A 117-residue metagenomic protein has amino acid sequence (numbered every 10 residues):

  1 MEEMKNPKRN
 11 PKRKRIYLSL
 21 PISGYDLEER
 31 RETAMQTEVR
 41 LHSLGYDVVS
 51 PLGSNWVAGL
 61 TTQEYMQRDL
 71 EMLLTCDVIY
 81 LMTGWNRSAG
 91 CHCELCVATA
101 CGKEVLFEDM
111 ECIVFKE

Functional and structural regions predicted by a protein language model:
M1-E117: Conserved catalytic or regulatory cores that recognize and/or transform ribose-phosphate-containing ligands
